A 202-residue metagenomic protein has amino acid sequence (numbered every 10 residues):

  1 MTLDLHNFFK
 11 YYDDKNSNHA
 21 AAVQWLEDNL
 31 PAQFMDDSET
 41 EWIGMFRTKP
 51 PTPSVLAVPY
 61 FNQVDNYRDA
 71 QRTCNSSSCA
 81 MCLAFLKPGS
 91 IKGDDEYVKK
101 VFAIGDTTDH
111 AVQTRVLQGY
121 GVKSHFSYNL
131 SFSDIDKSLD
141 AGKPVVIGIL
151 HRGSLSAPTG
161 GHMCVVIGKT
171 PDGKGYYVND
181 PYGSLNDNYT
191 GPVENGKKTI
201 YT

Functional and structural regions predicted by a protein language model:
D4, F9, D13, S17-H19 (+3 more regions): Active-site-adjacent structural segments surrounding the nucleophilic cysteine of cysteine proteases and isopeptidases
L83-F85, D95-T202: Conserved active-site-adjacent core of cysteine acyl-enzyme catalytic domains
